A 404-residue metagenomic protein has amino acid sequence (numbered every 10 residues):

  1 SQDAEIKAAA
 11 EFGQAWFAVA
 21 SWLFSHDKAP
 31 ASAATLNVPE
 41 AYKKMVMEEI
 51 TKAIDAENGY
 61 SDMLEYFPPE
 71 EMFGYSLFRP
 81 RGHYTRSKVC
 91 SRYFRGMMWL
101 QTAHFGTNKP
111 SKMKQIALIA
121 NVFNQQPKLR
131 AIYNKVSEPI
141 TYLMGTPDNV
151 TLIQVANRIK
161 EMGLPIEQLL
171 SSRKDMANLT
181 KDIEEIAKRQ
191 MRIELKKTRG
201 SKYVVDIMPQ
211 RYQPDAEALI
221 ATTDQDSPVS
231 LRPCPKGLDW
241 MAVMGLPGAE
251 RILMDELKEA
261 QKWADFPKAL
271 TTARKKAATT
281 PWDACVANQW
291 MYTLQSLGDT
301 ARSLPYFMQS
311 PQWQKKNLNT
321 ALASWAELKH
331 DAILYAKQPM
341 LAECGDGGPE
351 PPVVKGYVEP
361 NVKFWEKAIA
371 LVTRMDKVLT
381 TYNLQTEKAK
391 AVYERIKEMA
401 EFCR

Functional and structural regions predicted by a protein language model:
S1-R404: Long, non-catalytic protein-protein interaction scaffolds
